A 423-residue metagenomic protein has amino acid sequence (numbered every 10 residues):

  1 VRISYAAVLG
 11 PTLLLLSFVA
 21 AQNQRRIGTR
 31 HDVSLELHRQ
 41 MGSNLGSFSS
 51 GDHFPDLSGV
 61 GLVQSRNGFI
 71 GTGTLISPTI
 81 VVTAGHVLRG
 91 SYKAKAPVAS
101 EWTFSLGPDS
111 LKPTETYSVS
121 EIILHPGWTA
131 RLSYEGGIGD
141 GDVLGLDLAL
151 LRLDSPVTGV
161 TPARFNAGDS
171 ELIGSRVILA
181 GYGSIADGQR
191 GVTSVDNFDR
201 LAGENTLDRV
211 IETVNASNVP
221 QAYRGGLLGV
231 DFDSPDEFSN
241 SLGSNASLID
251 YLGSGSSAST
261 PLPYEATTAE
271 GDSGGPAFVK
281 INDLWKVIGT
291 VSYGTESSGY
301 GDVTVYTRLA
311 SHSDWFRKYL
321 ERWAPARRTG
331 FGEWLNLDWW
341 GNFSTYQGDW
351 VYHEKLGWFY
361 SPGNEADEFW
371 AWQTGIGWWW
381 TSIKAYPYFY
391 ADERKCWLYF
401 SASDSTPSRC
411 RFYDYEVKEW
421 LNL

Functional and structural regions predicted by a protein language model:
V1-V8: Bacterial N-terminal signal peptides that target proteins for export
T12-A21: Hydrophobic h-region of N-terminal signal peptides that target proteins for export in Gram-negative bacteria
Q22-Q40, N44, G51-H53, T74-R89 (+4 more regions): C-terminal subregion of chymotrypsin/trypsin-like serine protease catalytic domains
H31-P55, P97-E171, Y182-D187, V192-G203 (+1 more regions): Conserved catalytic-core segment of clan PA serine endopeptidases
D52-R66, V177: A short, Trp-centered hydrophobic/proline-enriched beta-strand micro-motif
V60-P78: A conserved glycine-rich beta-strand in the N-terminal activation segment of trypsin-fold
E171-V177: Intrinsic-disorder detector for long, low-complexity, phosphorylation-rich regulatory segments in eukaryotic complex
A324-L423: Repetitive, compositionally biased segments used for assembly/scaffolding
